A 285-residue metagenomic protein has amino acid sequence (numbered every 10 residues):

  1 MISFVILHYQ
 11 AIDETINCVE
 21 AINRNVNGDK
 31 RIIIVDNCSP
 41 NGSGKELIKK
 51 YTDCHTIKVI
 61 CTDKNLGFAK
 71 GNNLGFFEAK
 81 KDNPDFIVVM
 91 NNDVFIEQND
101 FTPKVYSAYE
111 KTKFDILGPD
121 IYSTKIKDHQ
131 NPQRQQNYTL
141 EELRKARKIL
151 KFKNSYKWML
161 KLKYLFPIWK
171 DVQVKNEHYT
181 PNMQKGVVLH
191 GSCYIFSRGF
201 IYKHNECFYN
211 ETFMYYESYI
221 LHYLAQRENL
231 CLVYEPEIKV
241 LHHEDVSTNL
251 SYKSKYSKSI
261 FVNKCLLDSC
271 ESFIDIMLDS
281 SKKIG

Functional and structural regions predicted by a protein language model:
A11-N25: Short, well-formed alpha-helical segments that are part of the catalytic scaffolds of diverse glycosyltransferases
A21-C61, D82: Acidic donor-binding segment of Leloir-type glycosyltransferases
T62-K81: Glycine-rich, basic loop-to-helix element that forms the pyrophosphate-binding segment of sugar-nucleotide handling
P84-F95: Short beta-strand-to-loop acidic/aromatic patch adjacent to the donor-nucleotide binding site
F95-R134: Conserved donor NDP-sugar-binding/catalytic core segment of glycosyltransferases
N154-Y164, K175-F196: A recurrent flexible, glycine/aromatic-enriched loop bordering the glycosyltransferase active site that acts as
Y156, L160-Y164, Y216-G285: Active-site-adjacent helix/loop segment of glycosyltransferases that harbors family-specific signature motifs
V187-C207, E211-P236: A short, conserved alpha-helix in the catalytic core of glycosyltransferases
